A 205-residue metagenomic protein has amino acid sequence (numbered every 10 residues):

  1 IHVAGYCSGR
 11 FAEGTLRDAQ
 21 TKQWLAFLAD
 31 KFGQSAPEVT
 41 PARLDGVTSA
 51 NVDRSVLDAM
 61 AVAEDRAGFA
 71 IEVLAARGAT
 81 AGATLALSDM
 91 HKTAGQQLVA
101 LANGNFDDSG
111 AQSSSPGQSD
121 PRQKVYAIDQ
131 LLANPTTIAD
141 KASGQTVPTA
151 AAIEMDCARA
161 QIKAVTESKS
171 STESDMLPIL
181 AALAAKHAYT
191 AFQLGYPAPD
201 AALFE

Functional and structural regions predicted by a protein language model:
I1-E205: All-alpha RGS (Regulator of G-protein Signaling) helical domain and cognate RGS-like helical scaffolds
